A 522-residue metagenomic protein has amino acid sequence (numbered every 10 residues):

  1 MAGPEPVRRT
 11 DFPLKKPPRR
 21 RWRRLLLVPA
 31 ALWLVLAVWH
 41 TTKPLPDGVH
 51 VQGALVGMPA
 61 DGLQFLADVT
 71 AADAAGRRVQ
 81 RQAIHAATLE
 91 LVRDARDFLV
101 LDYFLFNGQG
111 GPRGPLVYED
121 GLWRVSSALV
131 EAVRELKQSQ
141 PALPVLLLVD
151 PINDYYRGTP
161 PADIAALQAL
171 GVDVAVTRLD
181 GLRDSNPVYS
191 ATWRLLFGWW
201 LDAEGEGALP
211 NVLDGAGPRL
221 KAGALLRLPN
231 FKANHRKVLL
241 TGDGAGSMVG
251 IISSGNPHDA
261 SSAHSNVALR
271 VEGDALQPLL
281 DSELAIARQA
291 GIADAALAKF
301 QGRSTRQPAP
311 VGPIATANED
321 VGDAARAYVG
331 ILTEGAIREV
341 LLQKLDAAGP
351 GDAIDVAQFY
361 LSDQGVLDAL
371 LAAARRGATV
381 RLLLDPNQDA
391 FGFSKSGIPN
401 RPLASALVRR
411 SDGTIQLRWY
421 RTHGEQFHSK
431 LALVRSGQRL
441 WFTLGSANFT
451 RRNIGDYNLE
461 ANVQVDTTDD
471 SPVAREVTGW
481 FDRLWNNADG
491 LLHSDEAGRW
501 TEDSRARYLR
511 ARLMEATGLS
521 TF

Functional and structural regions predicted by a protein language model:
A2-F522: Charged, low-complexity intrinsically disordered terminal segments
